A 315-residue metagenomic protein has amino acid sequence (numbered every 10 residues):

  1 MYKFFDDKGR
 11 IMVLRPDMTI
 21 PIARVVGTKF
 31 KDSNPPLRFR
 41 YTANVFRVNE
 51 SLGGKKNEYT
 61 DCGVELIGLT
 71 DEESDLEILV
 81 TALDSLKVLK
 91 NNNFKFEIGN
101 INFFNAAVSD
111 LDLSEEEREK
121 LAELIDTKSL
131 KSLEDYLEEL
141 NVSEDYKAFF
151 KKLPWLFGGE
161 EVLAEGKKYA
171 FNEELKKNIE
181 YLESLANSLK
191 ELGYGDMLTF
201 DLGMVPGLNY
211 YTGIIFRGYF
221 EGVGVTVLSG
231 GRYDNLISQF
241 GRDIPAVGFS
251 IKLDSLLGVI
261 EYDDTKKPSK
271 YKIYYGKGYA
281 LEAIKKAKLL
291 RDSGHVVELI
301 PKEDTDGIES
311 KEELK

Functional and structural regions predicted by a protein language model:
M1, D110-D112, I214, E313-L314: Short low-complexity, flexible loop/linker segments enriched in glycine and/or proline with clustered acidic
M1-L14: Short, structured active-site "lid" loops
K8, D17-D32, F39-N91, E138-K315: Positively charged, Gly/Ser-enriched RNA/tRNA-binding surfaces
L14, G99, I251: A conserved hydrophobic position in a structured secondary element of the catalytic/binding core that shapes
E58-C62, I98-A106: Short, conserved phosphate-binding/catalytic loop or strand-edge motifs used in phosphoryl-/nucleotidyl-transfer
F94-F96: A short amphipathic beta-strand at an alpha->beta junction
I101, N105-Y136: Short terminal or interdomain "cap/linker" segment that borders an active site or interface and mediates
